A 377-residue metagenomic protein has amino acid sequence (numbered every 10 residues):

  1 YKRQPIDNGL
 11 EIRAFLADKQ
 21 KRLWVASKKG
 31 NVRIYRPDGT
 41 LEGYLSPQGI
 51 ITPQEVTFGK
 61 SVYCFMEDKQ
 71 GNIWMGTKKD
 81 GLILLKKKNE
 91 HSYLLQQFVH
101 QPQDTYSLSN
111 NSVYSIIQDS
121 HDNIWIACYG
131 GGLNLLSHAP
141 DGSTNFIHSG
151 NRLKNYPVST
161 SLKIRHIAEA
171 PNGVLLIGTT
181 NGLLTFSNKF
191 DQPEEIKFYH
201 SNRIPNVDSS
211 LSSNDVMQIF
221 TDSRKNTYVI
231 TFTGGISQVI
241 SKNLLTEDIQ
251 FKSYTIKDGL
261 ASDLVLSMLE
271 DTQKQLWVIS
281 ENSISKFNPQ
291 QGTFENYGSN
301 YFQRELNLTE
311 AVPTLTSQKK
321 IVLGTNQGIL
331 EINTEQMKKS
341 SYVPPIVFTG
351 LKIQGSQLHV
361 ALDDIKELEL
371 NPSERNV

Functional and structural regions predicted by a protein language model:
K2-R13, E42-G43, G49-S61, H91 (+6 more regions): Residue-level "micro-hotspots" composed of small/polar
K2-T40: An edge-strand/N-cap motif at the start of beta-rich repeat modules
A17-Q20, E67-Q70, Q118-H121, E169-N172 (+3 more regions): Residue-level detector of Asp-centered blade-edge/turn motifs that repeat once per structural unit in beta-propeller
R22-W24, N72-W74, N123-I126, V174-I177 (+3 more regions): Conserved beta-propeller blade signature
L23, F65, I73, V113-I116 (+4 more regions): Fold-core signature of tandem repeat domains
K28-V32, K78-L82, Y129-L133, T180-L184 (+3 more regions): Loop/turn residues immediately N-terminal
I34-P37, L84-K87, L135-H138, T185-N188 (+3 more regions): Hydrophobic/aromatic beta-strand positions that recur at structurally equivalent sites within the blades
